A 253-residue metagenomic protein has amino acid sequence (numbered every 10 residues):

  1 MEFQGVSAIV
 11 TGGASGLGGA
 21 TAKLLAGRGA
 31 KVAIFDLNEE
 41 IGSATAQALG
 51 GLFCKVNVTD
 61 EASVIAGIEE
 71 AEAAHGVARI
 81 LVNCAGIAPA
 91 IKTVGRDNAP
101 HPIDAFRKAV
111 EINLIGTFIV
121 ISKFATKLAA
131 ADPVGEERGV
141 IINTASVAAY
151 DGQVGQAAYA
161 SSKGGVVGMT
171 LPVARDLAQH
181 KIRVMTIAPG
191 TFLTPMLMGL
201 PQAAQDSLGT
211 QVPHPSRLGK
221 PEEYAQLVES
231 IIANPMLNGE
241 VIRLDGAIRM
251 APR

Functional and structural regions predicted by a protein language model:
E2-A33: Canonical Rossmann dinucleotide-binding motif of NAD(H)/NADP(H)-dependent dehydrogenases/reductases, specifically
E39-E40, V56-I68, I103: The beta1-alpha1 cofactor-binding region of Rossmann-like NAD(H)/NADP(H)-dependent oxidoreductases
I87, A99-I119, I142, Y159 (+1 more regions): Catalytic Tyr-X3-Lys loop
A88-R107, T126, A130-G135, G155-A158 (+1 more regions): Conserved mid-core segment of classical short-chain dehydrogenase/reductases
I121, S162, T170: Active-site helix of classical SDR
S146: Residue(s) in the substrate-gating loop at a strand-loop-helix junction that position the organic substrate next
D151, E229, A233-R253: Short C-terminal tail/terminal secondary-structure segment of NAD(P)H-dependent dehydrogenase/reductase domains
V212-Y224: A conserved structural motif in NAD(P)-dependent oxidoreductases
